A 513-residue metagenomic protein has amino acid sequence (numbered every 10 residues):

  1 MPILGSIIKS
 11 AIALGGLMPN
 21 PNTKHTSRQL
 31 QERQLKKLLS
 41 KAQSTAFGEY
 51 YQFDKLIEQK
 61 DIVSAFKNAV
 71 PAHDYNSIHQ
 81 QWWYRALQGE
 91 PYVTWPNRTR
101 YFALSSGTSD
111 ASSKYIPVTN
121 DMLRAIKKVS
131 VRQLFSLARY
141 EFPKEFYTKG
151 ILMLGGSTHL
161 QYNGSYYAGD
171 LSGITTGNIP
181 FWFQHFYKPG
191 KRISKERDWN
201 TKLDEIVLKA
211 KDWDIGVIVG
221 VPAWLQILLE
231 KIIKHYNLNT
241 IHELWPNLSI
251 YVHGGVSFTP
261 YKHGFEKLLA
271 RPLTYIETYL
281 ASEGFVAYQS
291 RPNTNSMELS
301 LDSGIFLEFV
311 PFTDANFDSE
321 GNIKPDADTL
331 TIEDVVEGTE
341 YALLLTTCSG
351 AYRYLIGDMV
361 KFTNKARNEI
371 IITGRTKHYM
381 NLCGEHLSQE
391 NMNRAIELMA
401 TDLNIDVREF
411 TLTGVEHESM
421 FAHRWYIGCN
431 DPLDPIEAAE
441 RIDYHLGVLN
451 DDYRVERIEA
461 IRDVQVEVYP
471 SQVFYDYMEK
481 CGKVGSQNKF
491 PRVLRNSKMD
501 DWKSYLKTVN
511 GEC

Functional and structural regions predicted by a protein language model:
M1-D54, Q88-G89, T175-C513: Active-site glycine/GP-rich loop and adjacent strand/helix microenvironment that borders small-molecule binding pockets
R33-F102, S113-P117, A125, R132-E145 (+1 more regions): Active-site diphosphate/adenylate-binding microenvironment
A103-S109: Conserved helicase ATPase motor motifs in RecA-like P-loop NTPase domains
A111-I116, Y379-L382: Short small-residue beta-strand/loop micro-motif enriched in glycine and branched aliphatics
Y115-P117, D121-V129, Y251-V252, Y275: Long, hydrophobic, well-ordered secondary-structure blocks that form the structural core and pocket-lining surfaces
V131, S136-K144, K149-I151, F186-G190 (+1 more regions): Extended alpha-helical, oligomerization-prone segments that build pores/tubes and scaffolds
L137-F181: Conserved AMP-binding loop of ANL adenylate-forming enzymes
